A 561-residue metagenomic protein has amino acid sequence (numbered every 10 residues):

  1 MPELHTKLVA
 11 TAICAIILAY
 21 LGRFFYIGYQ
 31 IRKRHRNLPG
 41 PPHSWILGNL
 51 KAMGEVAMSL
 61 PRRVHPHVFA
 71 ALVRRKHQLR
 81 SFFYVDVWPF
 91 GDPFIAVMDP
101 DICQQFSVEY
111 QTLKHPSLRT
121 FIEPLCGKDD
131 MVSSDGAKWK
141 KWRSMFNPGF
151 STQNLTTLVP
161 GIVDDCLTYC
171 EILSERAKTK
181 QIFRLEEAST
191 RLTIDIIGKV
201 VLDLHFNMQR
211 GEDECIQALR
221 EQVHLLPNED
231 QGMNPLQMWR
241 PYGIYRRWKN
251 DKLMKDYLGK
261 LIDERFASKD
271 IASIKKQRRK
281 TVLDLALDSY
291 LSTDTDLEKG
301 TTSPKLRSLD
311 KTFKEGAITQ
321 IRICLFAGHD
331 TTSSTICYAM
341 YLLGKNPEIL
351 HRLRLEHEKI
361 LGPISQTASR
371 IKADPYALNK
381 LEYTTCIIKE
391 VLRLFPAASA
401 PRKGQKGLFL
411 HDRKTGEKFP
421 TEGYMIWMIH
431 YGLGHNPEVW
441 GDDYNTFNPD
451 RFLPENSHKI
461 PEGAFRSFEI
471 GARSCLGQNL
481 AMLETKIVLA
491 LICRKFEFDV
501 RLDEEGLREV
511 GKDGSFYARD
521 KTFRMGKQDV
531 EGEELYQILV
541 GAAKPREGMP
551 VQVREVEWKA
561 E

Functional and structural regions predicted by a protein language model:
P2-K141, T156-I172, L192, N207 (+4 more regions): N-terminal membrane-proximal hinge/A-helix region immediately C-terminal to the signal-anchor transmembrane segment
P2-L4, K544-E561: C-terminal helix/juxtamembrane-tail motif
M58-K76, S369-T415, E547: Conserved cytochrome P450 K-helix E-x-x-R motif and the immediately C-terminal K′/meander segment
P116-E123, T157-I336, V510-K512: Cytochrome P450 heme-thiolate monooxygenase catalytic core
V163, E214-A218, Q277, G344-A397 (+2 more regions): Cytochrome P450 I-helix active-site segment
E171, E175-K178, P347-H351, P461 (+1 more regions): Cytochrome P450 heme-binding "Cys pocket" and the immediately downstream C-terminal segment
T331-G344, V488: Short, small-residue alpha-helix embedded
M428-N456: Conserved cytochrome P450 K-helix/beta-meander segment immediately N-terminal to the heme-binding cysteine loop
